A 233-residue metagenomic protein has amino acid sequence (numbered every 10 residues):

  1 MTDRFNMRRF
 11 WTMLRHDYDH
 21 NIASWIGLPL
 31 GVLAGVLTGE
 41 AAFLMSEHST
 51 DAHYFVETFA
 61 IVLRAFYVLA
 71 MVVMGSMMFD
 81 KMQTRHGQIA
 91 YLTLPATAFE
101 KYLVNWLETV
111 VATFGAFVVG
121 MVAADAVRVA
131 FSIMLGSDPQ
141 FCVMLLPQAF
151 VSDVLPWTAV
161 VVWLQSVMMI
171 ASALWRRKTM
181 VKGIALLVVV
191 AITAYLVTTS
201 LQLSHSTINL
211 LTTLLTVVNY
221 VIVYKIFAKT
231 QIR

Functional and structural regions predicted by a protein language model:
M1-Q88, A98-R233: Hydrophobic alpha-helical transmembrane segments of membrane proteins
